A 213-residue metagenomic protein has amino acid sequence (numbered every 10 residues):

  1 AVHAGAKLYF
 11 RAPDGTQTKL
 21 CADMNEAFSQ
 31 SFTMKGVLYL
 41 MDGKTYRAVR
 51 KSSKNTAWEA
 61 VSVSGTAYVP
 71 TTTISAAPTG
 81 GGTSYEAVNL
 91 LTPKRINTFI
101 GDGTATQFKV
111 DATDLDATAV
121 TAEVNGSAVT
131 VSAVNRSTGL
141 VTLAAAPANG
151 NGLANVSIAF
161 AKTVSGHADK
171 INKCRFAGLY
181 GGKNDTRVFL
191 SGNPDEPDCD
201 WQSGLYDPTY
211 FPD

Functional and structural regions predicted by a protein language model:
A1-D213: Recognizes the extracellular SEMA beta-propeller fold with strongest preference for semaphorin/plexin SEMA domains
